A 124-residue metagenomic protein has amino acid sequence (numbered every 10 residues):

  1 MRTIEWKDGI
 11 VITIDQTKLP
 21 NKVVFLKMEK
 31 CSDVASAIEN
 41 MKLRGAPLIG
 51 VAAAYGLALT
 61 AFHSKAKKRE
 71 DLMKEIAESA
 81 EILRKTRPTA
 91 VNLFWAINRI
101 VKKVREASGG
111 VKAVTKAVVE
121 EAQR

Functional and structural regions predicted by a protein language model:
R2-G109: Long amphipathic alpha-helical segments
I100, V118-R124: Active-site pocket-lining segments that scaffold enzyme catalytic pockets across diverse folds
G109-V119: Conserved Class I S-adenosyl-L-methionine-dependent methyltransferase catalytic core
